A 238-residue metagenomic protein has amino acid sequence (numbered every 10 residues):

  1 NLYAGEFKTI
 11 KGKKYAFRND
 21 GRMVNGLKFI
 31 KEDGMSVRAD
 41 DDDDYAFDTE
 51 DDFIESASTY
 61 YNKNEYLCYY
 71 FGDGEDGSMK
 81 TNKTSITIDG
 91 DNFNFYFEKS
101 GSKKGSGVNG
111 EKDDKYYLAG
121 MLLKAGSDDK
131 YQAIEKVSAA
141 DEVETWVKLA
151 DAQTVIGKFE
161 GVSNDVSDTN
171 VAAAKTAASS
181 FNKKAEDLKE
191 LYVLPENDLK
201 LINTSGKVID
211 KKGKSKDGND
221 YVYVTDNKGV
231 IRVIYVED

Functional and structural regions predicted by a protein language model:
N1-D238: Extracellular adhesion/carbohydrate-binding repeat motifs centered on closely spaced tryptophans
